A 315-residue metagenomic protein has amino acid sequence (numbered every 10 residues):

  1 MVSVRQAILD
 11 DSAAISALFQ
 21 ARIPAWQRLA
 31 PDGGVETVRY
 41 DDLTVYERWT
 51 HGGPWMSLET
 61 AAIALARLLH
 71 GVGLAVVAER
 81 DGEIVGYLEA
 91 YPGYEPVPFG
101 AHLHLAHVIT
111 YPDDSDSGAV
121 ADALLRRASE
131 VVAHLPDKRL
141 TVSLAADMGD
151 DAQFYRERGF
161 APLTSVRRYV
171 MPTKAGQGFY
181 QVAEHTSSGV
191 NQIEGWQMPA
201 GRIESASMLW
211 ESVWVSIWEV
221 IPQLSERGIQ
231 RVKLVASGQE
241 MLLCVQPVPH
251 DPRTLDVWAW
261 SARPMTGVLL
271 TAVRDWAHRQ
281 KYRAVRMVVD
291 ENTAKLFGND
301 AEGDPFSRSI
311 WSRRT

Functional and structural regions predicted by a protein language model:
M1-V4: Extreme N-terminal starter segment of soluble prokaryotic enzymes
I15, A25-Q27, G33-G82, E157-D251: Amide-forming acyltransferase catalytic core, primarily the GNAT-like/NAT-type and related acyltransferase folds
G73, D137, R279-Y282: Short, high-confidence coil segments that cap the C-terminus of an alpha-helix and link into the following beta-strand
I84-H107: Conserved acyl-donor/pantetheine-binding loop and adjacent beta-alpha core of acyl/acetyltransferases and related
E89-P92, S143, Q246-P247: Short beta->alpha transition motifs characteristic of CBS
F99-D113, Q246-P264: Conserved acetyl-CoA binding element of GNAT-fold acetyltransferases
T110, D116-E130, E157, R263-W276: Conserved acetyl-CoA-binding loop-helix of GNAT-fold acetyltransferases
A145-M148, Q153-Y180, P249, A272 (+1 more regions): Active-site/acyl-donor-binding loops of N-acyltransferases
